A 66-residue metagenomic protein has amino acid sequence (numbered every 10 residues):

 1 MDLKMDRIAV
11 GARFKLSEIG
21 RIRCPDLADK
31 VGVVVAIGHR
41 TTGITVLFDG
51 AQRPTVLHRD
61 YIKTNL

Functional and structural regions predicted by a protein language model:
L3, R7-L66: Basic/aromatic-rich interaction segments and small domains that mediate binding to polyanionic partners
